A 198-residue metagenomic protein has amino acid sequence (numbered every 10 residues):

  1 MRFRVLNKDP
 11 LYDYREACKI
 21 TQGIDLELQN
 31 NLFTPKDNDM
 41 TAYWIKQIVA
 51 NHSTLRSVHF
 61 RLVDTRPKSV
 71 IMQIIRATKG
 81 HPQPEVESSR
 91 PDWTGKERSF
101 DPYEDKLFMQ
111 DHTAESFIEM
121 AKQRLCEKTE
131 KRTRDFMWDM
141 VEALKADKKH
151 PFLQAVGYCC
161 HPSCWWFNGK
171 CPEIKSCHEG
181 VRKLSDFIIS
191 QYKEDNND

Functional and structural regions predicted by a protein language model:
M1-D198: Family-specific signature for flavin-dependent thymidylate synthase
